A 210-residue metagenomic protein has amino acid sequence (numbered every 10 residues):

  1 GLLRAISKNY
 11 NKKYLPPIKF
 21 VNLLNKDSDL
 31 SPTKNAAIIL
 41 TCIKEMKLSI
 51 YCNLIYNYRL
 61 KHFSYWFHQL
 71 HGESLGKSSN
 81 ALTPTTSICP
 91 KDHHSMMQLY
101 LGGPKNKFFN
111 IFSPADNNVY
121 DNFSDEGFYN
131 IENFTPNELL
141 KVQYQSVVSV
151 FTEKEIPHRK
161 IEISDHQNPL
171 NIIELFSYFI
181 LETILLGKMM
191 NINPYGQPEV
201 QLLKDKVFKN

Functional and structural regions predicted by a protein language model:
G1-N110, G196-N210: Active-site phosphate/pyrophosphate-binding segments
G1-P16, E138, V142, S149 (+1 more regions): Short alpha-helices
K34-T41, E45, D125, P169 (+2 more regions): Membrane-targeting and insertion segments and their boundary/processing signals
S49-L54, A81-L82, F128-N133, K160-D165 (+1 more regions): Glycine- and acidic
G76-N80, F109-F112, F134-P136, I184-K188: Glycine-rich loops and low-complexity Gly/Arg-rich segments that provide flexible linkers or classic glycine-based
T85-Q167: Helicase-primase coupling helices
